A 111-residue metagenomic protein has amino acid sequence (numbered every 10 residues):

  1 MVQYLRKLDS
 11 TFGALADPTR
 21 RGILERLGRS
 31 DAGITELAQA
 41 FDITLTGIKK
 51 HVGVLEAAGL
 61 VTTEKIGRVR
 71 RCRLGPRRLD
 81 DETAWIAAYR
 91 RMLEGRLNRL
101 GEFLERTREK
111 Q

Functional and structural regions predicted by a protein language model:
M1-K7, E25, D80-Q111: Amphipathic alpha-helical dimerization/coiled-coil segments that flank or bridge DNA-binding/regulatory modules
V2, R6-T46, V69-A84: N-terminal helix-turn-helix DNA-binding core of bacterial DNA-binding proteins
A32, V61-T63, E102, R108: Hydrophobic alpha-helical membrane context
V52-G53: Short, hydrophobic-biased segments on the C-terminal half of alpha helices that form "recognition helices"
E56-G67, R71-R73: Beta-hairpin "wing" of winged helix-turn-helix
